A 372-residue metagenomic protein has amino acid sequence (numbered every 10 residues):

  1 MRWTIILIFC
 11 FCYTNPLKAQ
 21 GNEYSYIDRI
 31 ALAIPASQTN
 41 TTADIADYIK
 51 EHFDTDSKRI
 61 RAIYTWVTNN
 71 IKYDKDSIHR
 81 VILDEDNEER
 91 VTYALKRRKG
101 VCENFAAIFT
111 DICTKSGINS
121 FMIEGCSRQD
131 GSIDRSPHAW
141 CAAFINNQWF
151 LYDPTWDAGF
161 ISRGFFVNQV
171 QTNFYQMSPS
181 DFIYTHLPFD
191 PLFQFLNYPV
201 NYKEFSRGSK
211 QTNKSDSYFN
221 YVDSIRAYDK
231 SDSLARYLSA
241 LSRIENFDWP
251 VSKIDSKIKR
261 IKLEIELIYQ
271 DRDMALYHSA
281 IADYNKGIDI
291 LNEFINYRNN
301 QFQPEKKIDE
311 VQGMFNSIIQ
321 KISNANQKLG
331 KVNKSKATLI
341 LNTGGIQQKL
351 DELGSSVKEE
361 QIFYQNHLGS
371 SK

Functional and structural regions predicted by a protein language model:
M1-N22: Bacterial Sec-dependent N-terminal signal peptides
Y13, H52, D130-S132: Residues embedded in well-ordered secondary-structure elements
Q20-R97, V101: Secondary-structure boundary elements
E23-I27, Y48-I49, S162, L192-K372: Mixed-charge, low-complexity segments
T65, F105-D181: Hydrophobic/aromatic-rich core segments of domains that either
V67, C102, A106, I322: Alpha-helical transition-metal enzyme core signature, strongest for iron centers
V81-I82, G159, S371: Residue-level signal for alpha-helical context at structural boundaries
Q171-N197: Signature of lipid phosphatidyltransferase scaffolds
